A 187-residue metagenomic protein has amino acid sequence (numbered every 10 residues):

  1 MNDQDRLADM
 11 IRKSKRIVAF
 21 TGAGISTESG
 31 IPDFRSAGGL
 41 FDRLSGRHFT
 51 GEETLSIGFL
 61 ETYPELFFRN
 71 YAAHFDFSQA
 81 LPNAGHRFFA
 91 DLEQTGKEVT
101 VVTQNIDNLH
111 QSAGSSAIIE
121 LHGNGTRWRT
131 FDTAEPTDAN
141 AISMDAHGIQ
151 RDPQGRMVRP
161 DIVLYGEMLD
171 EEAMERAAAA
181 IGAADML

Functional and structural regions predicted by a protein language model:
M1-L187: Conserved catalytic core of sirtuin-type NAD+-dependent deacylases
